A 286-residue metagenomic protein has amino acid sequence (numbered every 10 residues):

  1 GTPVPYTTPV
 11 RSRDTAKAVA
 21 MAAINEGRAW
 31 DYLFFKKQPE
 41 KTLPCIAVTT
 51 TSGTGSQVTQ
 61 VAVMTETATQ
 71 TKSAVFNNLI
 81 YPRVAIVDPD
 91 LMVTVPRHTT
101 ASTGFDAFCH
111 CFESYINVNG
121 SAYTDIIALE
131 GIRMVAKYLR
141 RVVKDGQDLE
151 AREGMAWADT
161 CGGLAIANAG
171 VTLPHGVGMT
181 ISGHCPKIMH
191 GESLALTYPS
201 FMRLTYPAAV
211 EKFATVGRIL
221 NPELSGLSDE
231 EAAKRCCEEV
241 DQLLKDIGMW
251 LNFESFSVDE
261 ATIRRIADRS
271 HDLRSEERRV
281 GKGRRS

Functional and structural regions predicted by a protein language model:
T2-P9, G281-G283: Short, small-residue-biased leader/transition segments that mark boundaries at the very start of proteins
R11-N25, V58-T59: Short Gly/Thr/Asp-enriched flexible loops that form oxyanion-binding sites at enzyme active sites
N25-T50, L79: Short, acidic/small-residue loops that bind anionic groups at enzyme active sites
Y32, V58-A169, T262: Carboxylate- and glycine-rich phosphate/diphosphate-binding segment that chelates Mg2+/Mn2+
G53, T160-L194, L273: Glycine-rich phosphate/pyrophosphate-binding beta-alpha loops
K187, G191-T262: Gly/Pro-rich interdomain helix-loop hinge
D259-R279: Short, amphipathic C-terminal "tail helix"
